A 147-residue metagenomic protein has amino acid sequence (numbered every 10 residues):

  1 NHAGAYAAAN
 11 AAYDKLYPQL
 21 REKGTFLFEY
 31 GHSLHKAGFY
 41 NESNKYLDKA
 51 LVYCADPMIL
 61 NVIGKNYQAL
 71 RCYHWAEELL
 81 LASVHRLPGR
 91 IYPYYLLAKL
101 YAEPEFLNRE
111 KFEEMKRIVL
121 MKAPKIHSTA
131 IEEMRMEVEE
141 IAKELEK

Functional and structural regions predicted by a protein language model:
H2, K36, A69-L70, E103-P104: Register position in tetratricopeptide repeats
Y6, Y40, Y73, L107-R109: TPR-repeat structural position
D14-P18, D48-V52, L81-H85, I118-M121: Conserved structural position within tetratricopeptide repeats
R21, C54-A55, P88, P124: Short coil turns that delineate tetratricopeptide repeat
T25-E29, M58-V62, Y92-L96, S128-E133: Alpha-solenoid helical repeat scaffolds
H85-I91, A98-H127: TPR/TPR-like (Sel1-like) alpha-helical repeat modules
